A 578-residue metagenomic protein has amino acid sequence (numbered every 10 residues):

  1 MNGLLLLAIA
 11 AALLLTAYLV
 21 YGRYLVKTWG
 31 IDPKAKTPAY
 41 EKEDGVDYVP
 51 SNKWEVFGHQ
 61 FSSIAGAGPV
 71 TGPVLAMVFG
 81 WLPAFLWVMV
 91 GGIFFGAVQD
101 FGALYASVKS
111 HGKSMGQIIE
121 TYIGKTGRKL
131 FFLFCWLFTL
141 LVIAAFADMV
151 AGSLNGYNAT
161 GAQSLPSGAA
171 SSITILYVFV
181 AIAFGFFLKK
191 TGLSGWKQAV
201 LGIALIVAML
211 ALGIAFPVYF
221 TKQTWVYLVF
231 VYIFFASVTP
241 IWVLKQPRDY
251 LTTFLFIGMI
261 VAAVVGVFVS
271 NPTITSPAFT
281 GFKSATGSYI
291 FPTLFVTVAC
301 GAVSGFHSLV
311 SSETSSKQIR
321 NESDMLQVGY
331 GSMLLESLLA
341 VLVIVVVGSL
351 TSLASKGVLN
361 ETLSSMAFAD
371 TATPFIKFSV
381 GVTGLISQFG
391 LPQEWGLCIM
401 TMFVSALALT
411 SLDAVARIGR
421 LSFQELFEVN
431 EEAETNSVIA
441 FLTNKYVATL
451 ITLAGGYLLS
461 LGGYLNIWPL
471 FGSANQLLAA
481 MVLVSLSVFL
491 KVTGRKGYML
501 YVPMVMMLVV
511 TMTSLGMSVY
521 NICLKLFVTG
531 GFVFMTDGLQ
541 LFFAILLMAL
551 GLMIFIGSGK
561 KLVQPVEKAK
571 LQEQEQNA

Functional and structural regions predicted by a protein language model:
M1-T16, L205-W242, Q246-T252, A262-V269 (+4 more regions): A generic transmembrane alpha-helix motif of multi-pass inner-membrane proteins
N2, V70, L82, L141-G161 (+13 more regions): Transmembrane helix-loop junctions in multi-pass membrane proteins
N2-L19, A76-S107, G116, S171-A181 (+3 more regions): Extracellular loop-to-transmembrane helix junctions
T16-V70, T253, Y289, T293 (+1 more regions): Membrane-interface "cap" regions at the ends of multi-pass membrane proteins
R23-V49, L75, F85, M89 (+6 more regions): Flexible loop linkers connecting adjacent transmembrane helices in multi-pass alpha-helical membrane transporters
S51-S110, T121-K125, V142-N158, Q327-S355 (+2 more regions): Membrane-interface helix-loop-helix modules in multi-pass membrane proteins
K125-L140, G331-S337, G396, L409 (+1 more regions): Loop-to-transmembrane helix boundary motifs in multi-pass membrane proteins
V267-G281, L334-V380: Extracellular/periplasmic helix-exit of transmembrane alpha-helices
